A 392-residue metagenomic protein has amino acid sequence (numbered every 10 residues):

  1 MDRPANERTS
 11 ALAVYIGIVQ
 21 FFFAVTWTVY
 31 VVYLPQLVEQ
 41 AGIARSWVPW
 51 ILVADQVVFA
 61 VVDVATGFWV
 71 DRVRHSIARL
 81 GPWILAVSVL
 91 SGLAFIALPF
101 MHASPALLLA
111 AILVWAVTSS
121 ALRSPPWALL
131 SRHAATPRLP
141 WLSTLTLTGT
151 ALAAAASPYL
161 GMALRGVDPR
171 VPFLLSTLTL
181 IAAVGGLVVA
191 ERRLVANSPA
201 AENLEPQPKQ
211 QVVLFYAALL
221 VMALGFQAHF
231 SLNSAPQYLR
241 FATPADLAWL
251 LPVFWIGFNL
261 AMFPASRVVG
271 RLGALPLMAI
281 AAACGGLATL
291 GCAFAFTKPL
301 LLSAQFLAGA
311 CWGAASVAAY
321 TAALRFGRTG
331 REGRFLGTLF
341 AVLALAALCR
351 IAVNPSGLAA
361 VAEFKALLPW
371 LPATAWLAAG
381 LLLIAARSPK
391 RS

Functional and structural regions predicted by a protein language model:
D2-F59, V212-A218, M222-R240, L247: Helix-loop boundary and gating motifs at the non-cytosolic
V62-A78, A261-A274: Helix-to-loop junctions at the C-terminal end of transmembrane segments in multipass secondary transporters
R79, M162-T179, N354-W376: A membrane-interface helix-boundary motif in multi-pass transporters
L80-I96, P276-G291: Structural signature of the two symmetry-related core transmembrane helices
A94-L98, S104-L122, L300-A314: Hydrophobic core of transmembrane alpha-helices in multi-pass small-molecule transporters, especially MFS/SLC-type
A121-A134, A314-R328: Intracellular juxtamembrane helix-capping segments at the cytosolic ends of symmetry-related transmembrane helices
L275-S316: C-terminal transmembrane helical hairpin of 12-TM major facilitator-type secondary transporters
G330-A360: A late C-terminal transmembrane helix in Major Facilitator Superfamily
